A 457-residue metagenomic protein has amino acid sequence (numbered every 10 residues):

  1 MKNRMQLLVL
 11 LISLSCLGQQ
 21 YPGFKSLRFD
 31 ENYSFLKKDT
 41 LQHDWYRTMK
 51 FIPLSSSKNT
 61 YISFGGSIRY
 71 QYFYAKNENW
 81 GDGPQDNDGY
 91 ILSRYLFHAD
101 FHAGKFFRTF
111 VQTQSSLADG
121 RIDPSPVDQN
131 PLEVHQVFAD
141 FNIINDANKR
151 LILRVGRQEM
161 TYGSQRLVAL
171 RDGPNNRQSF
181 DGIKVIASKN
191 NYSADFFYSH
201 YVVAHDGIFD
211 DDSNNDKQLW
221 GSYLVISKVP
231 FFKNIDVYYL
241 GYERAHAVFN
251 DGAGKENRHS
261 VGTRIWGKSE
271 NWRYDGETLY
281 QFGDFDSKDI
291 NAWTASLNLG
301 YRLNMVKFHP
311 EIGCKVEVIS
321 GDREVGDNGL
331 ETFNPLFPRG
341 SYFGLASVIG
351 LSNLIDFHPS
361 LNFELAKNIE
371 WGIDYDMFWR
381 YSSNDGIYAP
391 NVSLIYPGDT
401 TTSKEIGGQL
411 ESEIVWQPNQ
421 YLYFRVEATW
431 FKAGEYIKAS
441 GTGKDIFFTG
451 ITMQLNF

Functional and structural regions predicted by a protein language model:
M1-Q20: Bacterial Sec-dependent N-terminal signal peptides
C16-Q85, P126, I312: N-terminal periplasmic/intermembrane-space "pro-region" immediately following the signal or transit peptide
Y21-Q42, D251, D289-T400: Extracellular/periplasmic loop regions
R69-Q71, Q112-S116, G156-M160, S199-Y201 (+8 more regions): Outer-membrane beta-barrel pore domains and translocons
Y74-S93, A103-K149, R166-A169, G207 (+5 more regions): Surface-exposed loop and membrane-interface regions of Gram-negative outer-membrane beta-barrel proteins
A75-E78, S116-R121, E159-R166, F197-D206 (+6 more regions): Flexible, solvent-exposed coil segments and beta strand-coil junctions, predominantly the extracellular/periplasmic
I143, A147-L153, R166-L167, R171-G326 (+2 more regions): Signature for the C-terminal beta-barrel architecture of outer-membrane proteins
N419-T452, N456: Predominantly the C-terminal beta-signal and adjacent terminal strand-loop region of outer-membrane beta-barrel
